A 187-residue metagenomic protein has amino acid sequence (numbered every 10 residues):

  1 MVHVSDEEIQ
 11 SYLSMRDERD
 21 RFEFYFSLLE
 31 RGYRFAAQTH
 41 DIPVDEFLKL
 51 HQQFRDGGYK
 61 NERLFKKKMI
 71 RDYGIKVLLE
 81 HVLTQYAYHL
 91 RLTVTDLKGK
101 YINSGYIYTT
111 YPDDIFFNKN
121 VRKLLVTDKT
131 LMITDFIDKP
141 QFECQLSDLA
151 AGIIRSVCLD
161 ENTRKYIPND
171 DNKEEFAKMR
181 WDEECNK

Functional and structural regions predicted by a protein language model:
M1-R31, D114-K187: Acidic, small-residue rich beta-repeat scaffolds with periodic aromatic anchors
D20-K68: Long amphipathic alpha-helical scaffold segments
K67-D72, H81-L83, N120, F136-P140: Eukaryotic scaffold repeat domains enriched in small/polar residues
I75-L78, M132: Structural core positions within WD40/WD-like beta-propeller blades
Q85-T93, K139-Q145: Structural motif
Y88-L90, Y106-T110: Cysteine-rich, disulfide-bonded extracellular modules and peptides in secreted proteins and receptor ectodomains
K98-K100, I137: Solvent-exposed strand-loop boundary residues in beta-sheet-rich modules
N103-Y108, R155-L159: Beta-propeller fold detector
